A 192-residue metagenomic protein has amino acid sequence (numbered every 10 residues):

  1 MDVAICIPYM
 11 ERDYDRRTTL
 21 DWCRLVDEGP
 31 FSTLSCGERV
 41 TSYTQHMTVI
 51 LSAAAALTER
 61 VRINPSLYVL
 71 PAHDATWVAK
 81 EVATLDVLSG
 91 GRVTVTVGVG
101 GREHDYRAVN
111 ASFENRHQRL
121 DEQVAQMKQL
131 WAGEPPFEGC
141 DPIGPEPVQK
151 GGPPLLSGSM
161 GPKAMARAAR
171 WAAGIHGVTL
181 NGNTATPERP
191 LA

Functional and structural regions predicted by a protein language model:
M1-A192: Active-site-adjacent structural elements that line small-molecule/cofactor binding pockets in enzymes
